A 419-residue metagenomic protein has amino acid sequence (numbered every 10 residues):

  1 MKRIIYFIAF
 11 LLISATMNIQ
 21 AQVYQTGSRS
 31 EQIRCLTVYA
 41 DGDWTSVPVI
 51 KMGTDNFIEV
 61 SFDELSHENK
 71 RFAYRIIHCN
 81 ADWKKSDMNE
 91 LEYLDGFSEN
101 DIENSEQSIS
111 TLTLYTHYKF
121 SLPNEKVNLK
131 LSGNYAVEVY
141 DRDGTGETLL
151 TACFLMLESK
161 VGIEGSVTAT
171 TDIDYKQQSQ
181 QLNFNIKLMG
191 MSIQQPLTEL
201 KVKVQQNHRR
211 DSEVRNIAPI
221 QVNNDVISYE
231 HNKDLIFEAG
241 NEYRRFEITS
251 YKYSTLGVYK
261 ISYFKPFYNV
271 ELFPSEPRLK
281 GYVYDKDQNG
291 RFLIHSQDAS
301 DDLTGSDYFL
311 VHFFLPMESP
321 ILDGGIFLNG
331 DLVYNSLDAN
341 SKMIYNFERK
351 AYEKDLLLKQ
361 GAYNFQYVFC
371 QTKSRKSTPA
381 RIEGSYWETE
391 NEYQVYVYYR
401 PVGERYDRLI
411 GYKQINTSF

Functional and structural regions predicted by a protein language model:
M1-Y24: Bacterial Sec-dependent N-terminal signal peptides
I19-M52, E158-I173, D287-S300: Short, compositionally biased P/S/T/A/G/V-rich stretches that sit at domain boundaries
S30-H78, Y175-I186, D298-F313: Contiguous beta-strand segments within globular domains
A81-W83, V127, D141-L149, R209 (+2 more regions): Short acidic/polar inter-strand loop motif in beta-rich domains
D95-Y118, R210-P219, H312-Q360, T372-P401: Aromatic-rich carbohydrate-binding modules that target alpha-glucans
L112-R142: Ligand-binding face of N-terminal immunoglobulin V-set domains in extracellular IgSF glycoproteins
M156-Q177, Y386-G411: Low-complexity, Pro/Ser/Thr- and charge-rich linker/hinge segments at domain boundaries
L272-L322, Y412-F419: Basic K/R-rich, polyanion-interacting modules in nucleoproteins and related proteins
